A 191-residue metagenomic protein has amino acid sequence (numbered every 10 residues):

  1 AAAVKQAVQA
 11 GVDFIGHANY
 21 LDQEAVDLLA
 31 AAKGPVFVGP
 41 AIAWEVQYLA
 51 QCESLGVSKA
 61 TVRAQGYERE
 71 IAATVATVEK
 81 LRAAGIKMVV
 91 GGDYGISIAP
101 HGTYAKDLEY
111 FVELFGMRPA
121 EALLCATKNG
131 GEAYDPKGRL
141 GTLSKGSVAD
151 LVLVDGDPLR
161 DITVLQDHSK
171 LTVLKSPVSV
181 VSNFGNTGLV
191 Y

Functional and structural regions predicted by a protein language model:
A1-A72, V89, G95-I96, F115-M117 (+2 more regions): Active-site core of metal-dependent hydrolases
A7, P100-T103, T163-V164: Short glycine-biased active-site loop of nucleotidyltransferases that positions the nucleotide triphosphate and helps
N19, G102-A105, D167-H168: Short, conserved loop/turn and helix-capping segments at secondary-structure boundaries that abut family-defining
L29-K33, L81-A83, S144, L165-Q166: Extracellular/periplasmic catalytic domains that process cell-envelope and extracellular macromolecules
L49-E53, H101, G185-N186: Short acidic, glycine/serine/threonine-rich loops at helix termini
K59-V62, E70-G156, L174: His/Asp/Glu-enriched, well-ordered alpha-helical/loop segment that forms or immediately abuts the divalent-metal
A126-K128, K145-Y191: C-terminal cap of metal-dependent C-N hydrolases
